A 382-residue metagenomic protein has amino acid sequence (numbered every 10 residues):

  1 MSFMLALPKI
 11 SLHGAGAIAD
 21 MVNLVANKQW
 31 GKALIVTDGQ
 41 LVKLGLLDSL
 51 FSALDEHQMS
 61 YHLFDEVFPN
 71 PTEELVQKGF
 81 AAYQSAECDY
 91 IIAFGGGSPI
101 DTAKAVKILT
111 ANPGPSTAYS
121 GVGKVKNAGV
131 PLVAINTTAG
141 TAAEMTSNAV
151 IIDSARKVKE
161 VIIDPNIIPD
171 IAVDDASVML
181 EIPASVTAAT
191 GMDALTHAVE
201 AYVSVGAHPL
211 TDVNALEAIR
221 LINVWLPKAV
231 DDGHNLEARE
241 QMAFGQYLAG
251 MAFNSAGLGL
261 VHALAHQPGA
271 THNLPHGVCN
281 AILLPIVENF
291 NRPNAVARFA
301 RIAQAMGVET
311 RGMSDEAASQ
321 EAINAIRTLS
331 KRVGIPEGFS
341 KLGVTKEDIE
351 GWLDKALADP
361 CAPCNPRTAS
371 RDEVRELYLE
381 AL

Functional and structural regions predicted by a protein language model:
M1-F64, A381: An N-terminal, well-structured beta->alpha segment
V42-P115, G123, K228-R239: N-terminal small/polar loop signature for handling phosphorylated ligands or for N-terminal nucleophile
A111-A207, R298-A305: A glycine/threonine-rich phosphate-anchoring loop and its flanking beta-alpha core in nucleotide/phosphate-binding
G140, Y247-N280, D359-P363: Glycine-rich phosphate/pyrophosphate-binding beta-alpha loops
A184-L248, A252: C-terminal and late-domain segments of enzyme folds
T271-D348: Gly/Pro-rich interdomain helix-loop hinge
T345-L382: Short, amphipathic C-terminal "tail helix"
